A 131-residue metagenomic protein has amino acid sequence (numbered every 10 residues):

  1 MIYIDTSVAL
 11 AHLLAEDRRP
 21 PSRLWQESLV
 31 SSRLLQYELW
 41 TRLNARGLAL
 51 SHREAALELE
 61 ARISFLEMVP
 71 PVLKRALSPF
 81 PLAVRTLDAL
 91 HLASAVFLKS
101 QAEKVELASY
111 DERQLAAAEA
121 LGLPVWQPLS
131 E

Functional and structural regions predicted by a protein language model:
M1, S32, Q36, F97-E131: Acidic, PIN/NYN-like endoribonuclease modules and their adjacent C-terminal/linker elements
M1-L35, L43-A55, L123, L129: Short, well-structured N-terminal submotif of metal-dependent ribonuclease cores
I4, S31, E67, T86-A89 (+1 more regions): Short beta-strand scaffold positions
A9, L35, V72, H91 (+1 more regions): Alpha-helix capping/helix-boundary segments
L14, R18-R19, W40, N44 (+3 more regions): Noncatalytic, solvent-exposed loop/strand surfaces of beta-propeller-type extracellular/periplasmic domains
L34-E38, S51, E67, P71: Generic recognition of short, well-ordered alpha-helical interface segments
A61-S94: Acidic catalytic patch
